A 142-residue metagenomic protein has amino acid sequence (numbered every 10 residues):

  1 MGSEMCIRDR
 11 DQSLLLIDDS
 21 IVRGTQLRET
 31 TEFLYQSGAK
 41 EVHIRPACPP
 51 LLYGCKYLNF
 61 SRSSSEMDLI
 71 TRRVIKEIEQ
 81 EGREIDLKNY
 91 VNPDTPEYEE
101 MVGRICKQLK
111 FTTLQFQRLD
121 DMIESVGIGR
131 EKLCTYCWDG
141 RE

Functional and structural regions predicted by a protein language model:
M1-I7: Short, small-residue-biased leader/transition segments that mark boundaries at the very start of proteins
I7-D9, I44: Short, intrinsically disordered low-complexity segments
D9-D11, G82: A short alpha-helix capping/helix-coil boundary motif
D11-S13, K40: Short coil/turn segments at beta-strand junctions that form active-site/ligand-binding loops
S13-L34: Extended, hydrophobic alpha-helical segments in both membrane/secreted and soluble proteins
E29-E142: PRPP-dependent phosphoribosyltransferase catalytic core
